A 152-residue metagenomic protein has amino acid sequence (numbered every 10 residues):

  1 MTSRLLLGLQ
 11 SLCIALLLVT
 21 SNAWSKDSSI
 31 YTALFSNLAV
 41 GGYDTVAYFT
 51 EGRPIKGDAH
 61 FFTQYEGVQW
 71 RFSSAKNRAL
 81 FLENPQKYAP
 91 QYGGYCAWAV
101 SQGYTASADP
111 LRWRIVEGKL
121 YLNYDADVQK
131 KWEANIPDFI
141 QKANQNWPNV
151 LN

Functional and structural regions predicted by a protein language model:
M1-L12: Bacterial N-terminal signal peptides that target proteins for export
Q10-T20: Bacterial N-terminal signal peptides
W24-N152: Charged, low-complexity intrinsically disordered segments
